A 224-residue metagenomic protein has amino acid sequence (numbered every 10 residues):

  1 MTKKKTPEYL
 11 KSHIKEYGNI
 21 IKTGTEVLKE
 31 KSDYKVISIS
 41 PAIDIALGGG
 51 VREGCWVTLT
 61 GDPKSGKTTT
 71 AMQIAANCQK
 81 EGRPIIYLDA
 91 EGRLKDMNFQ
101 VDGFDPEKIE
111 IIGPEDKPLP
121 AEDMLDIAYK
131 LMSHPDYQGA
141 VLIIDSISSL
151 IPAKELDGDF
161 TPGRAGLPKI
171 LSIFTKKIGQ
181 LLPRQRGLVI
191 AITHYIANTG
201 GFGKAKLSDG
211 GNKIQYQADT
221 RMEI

Functional and structural regions predicted by a protein language model:
T2-E110, A121-S133: The Walker A/P-loop phosphate-binding site
K80-G82, V101-I109, G158-G166, K206-G211: A short alpha->loop->secondary-structure connector
I85, L142, V189-I190: Hydrophobic/aromatic residues located in beta-strands of well-ordered beta-sheets within soluble catalytic
D89-E91, D145-I147, A191-I196: A short beta-strand-to-loop transition that corresponds to the Sensor-1 phosphate-sensing loop of AAA+ P-loop ATPases
L94, L150-I151, N198-T199: Catalytic P-loop NTPase motifs of RecA-like helicase/translocase cores
F99-Q100, K154-L156, G201-G203: Short acidic, glycine/serine/threonine-rich loops at helix termini
K117-R186: Phosphate-binding/switch loop-helix module in NTP-utilizing enzymes
R164-I224: Phosphate-binding/switch region of NTP-binding enzymes
